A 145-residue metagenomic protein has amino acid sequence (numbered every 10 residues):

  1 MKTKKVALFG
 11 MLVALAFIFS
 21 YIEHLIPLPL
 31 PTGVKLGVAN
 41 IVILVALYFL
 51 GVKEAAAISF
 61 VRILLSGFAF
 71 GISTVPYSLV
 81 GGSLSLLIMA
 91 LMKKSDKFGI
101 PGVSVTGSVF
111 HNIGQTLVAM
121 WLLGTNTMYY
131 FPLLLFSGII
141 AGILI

Functional and structural regions predicted by a protein language model:
M1-A46: Hydrophobic transmembrane alpha-helices
K2-K5, V52-A57, S95-P101, N126-Y129: Membrane-helix interface segments
A7-M11, I58, L79-I113, M120: Short helix-perturbing small/polar motifs within transmembrane alpha-helices
L12-A16, A55, S59-S66: Small-polar-interrupted transmembrane alpha-helices in polytopic inner-membrane proteins
A16-S20, R62, S85, M89 (+4 more regions): Alpha-helical transmembrane segments of multipass membrane proteins
S20-L36, V61-A90, I100, M120-L122 (+1 more regions): Interfacial aromatic-anchored transmembrane helix boundaries in multi-pass membrane proteins
I43-A46, T116-L123: Generic transmembrane alpha-helix signature in multi-pass membrane proteins, especially transporters/channels
M128-I145: Individual transmembrane alpha-helices with interfacial aromatic-anchor signatures
